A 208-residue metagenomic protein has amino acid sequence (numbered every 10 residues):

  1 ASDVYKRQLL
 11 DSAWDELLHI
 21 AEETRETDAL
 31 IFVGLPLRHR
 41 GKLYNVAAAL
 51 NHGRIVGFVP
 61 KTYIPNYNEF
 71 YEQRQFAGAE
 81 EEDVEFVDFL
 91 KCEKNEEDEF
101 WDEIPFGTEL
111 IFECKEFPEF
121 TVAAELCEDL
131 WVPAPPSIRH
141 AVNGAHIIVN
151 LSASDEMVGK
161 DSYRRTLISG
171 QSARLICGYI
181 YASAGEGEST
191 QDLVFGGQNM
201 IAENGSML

Functional and structural regions predicted by a protein language model:
S2-L208: Enzyme catalytic cores with a strong preference for nitrogen-chemistry domains
